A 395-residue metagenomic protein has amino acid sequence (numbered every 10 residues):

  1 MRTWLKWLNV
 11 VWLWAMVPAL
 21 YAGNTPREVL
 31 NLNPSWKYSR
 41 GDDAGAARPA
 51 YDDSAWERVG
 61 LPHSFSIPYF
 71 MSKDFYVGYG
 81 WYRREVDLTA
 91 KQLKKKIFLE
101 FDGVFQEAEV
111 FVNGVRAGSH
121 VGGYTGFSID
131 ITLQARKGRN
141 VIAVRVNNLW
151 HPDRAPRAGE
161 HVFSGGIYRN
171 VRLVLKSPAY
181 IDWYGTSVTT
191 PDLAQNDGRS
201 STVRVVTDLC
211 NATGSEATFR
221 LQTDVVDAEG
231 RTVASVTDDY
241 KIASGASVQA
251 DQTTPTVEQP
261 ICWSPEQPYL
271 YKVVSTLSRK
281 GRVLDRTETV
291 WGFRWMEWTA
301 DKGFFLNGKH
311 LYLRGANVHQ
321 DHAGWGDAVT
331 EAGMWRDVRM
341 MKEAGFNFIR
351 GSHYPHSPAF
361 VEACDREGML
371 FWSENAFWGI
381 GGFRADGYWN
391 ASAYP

Functional and structural regions predicted by a protein language model:
L8-A19: Bacterial N-terminal signal peptides
L30-L32, D42, S64, V77-W183 (+3 more regions): Accessory beta-strand-rich segments of carbohydrate-active enzymes
Y79, K137, S200, A243-V248: Solvent-exposed, conformationally flexible loop/turn segments
Q92-K96, A135-R139, E216, T256-K272: Short glycine/proline/serine/threonine-rich loop/turn segments at secondary-structure transition edges
V112, R199-K241, A250-D251: Beta-strand-rich binding/interaction modules
A117-G122, V233-G245: Solvent-exposed serine/threonine-rich low-complexity stretches and specific carbohydrate-binding patches
T125-I131, P152-R154, H161-S164, W295-P395: Active-site mouth of glycoside hydrolases
P178-G214: Surface beta-strand/loop "capping" patches
